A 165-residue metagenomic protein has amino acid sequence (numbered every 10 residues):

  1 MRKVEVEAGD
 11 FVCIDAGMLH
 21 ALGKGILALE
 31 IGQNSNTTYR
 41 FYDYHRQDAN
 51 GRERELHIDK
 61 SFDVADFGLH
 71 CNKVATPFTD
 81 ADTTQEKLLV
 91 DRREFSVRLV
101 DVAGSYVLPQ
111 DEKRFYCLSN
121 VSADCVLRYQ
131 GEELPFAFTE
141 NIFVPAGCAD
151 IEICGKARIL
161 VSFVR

Functional and structural regions predicted by a protein language model:
M1, G17-M18, Q85-L88, Y106-V107 (+1 more regions): Generic recognition of flexible, low-complexity loop/linker segments
M1-E55: Contiguous mid-protein beta-loop-alpha structural module that forms a pocket-lining wall or clamp of enzyme active
R2-V12, Y129-C148: Short acidic-glycine-tyrosine-enriched beta hairpin
A8, A16, G25, D91-S96 (+3 more regions): A generic structural signal for well-ordered coil/turn residues at beta-strand boundaries that shape enzyme active-site
G17-T37, E133, A146-R165: Ligand-binding loop in jelly-roll beta-barrel domains
G25, D101-G131: Glycine- and acidic-residue-biased ligand/ion/polar-headgroup-sensing regions
Y39-E112: C-terminal amphipathic alpha-helical segment
V100, A123, T139, I159: Hydrophobic, well-ordered secondary-structure elements that form the walls of internal hydrophobic environments
